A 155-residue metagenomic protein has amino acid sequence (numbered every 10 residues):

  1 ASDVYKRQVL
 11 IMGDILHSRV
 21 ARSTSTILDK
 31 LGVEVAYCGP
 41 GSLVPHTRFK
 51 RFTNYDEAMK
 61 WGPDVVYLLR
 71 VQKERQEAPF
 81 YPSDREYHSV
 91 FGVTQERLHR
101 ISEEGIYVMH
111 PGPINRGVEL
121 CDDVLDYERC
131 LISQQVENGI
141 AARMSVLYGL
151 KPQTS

Functional and structural regions predicted by a protein language model:
A1-Y5: Short, small-residue-biased leader/transition segments that mark boundaries at the very start of proteins
K6-L69: Glycine-rich phosphate/diphosphate-binding loop of Rossmann-like nucleotide-binding domains
S23, I27-K30, E96-R100, D123 (+1 more regions): Alpha-helical scaffold segments in soluble metabolic enzymes
Y37, Q95, V136-E137: Donor-nucleotide binding loops and adjacent catalytic segments primarily of GT-B fold Leloir glycosyltransferases
H46-D123: Rossmann-like adenosine-cofactor binding region
G105-S155: Adenosine-phosphate binding glycine-rich loop
